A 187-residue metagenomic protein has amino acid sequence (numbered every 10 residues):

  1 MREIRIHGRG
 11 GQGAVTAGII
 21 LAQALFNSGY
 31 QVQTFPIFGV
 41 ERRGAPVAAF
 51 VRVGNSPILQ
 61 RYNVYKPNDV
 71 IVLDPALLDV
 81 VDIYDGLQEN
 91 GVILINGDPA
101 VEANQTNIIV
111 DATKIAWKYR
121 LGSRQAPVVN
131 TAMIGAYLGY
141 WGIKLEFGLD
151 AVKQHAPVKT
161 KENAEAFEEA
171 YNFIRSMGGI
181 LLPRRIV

Functional and structural regions predicted by a protein language model:
M1-V187: Active-site cofactor/cluster-binding pocket
